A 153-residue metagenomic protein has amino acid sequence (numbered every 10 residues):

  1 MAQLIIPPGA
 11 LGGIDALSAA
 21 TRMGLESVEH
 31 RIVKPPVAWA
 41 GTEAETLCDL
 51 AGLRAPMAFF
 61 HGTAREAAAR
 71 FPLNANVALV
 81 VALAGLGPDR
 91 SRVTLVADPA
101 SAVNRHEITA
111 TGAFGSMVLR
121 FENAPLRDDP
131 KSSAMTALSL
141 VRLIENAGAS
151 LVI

Functional and structural regions predicted by a protein language model:
M1: Conserved PLP-enzyme active-site core in the AAT-like
L4-I5, A10-I153: Active-site-lining helix/loop region of Rossmann-like oxidoreductase modules
